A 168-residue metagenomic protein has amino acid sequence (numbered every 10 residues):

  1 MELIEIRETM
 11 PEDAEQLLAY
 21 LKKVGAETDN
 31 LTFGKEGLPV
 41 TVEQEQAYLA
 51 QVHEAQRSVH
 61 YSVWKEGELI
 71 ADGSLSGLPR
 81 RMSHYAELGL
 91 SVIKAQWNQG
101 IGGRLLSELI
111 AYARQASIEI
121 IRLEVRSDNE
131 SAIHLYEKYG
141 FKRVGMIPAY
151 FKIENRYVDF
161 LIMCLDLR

Functional and structural regions predicted by a protein language model:
E2-I4, E66-D72, V158: Glycine-rich phosphate/pyrophosphate-binding loop shared by adenosine-nucleotide-utilizing enzymes
E5-A19: A short beta-loop-alpha structural element at the N-terminal edge of CoA-dependent acyl/N-acetyltransferase catalytic
P11, G25, K35-A95, L106-S107 (+2 more regions): Acetyl-CoA-dependent GNAT
S58, V158-I162: Short hydrophobic/aromatic beta-strand or adjacent loop that forms the aromatic wall/cage of a ligand/substrate-binding
S62, S74, E87-S91, G100 (+3 more regions): Conserved beta-strand segments that form the floor/walls of ligand-binding pockets within enzyme and binding domains
N98-Q115, H134-K138: Conserved acetyl-CoA-binding loop-helix of GNAT-fold acetyltransferases
L106, N129-A132, A149-E154: Short glycine/proline-centered loop/turn elements that form peptide/ligand docking sites
I120-V125, E137, K142-V158: Conserved catalytic-core motifs of GNAT/GCN5-like acyltransferases
